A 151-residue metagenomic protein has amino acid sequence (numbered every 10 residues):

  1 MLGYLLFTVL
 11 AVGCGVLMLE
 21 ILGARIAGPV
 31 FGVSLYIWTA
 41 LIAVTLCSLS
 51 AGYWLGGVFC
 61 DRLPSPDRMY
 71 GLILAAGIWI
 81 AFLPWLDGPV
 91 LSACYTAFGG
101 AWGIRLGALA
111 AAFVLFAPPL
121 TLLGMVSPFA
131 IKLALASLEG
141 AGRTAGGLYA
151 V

Functional and structural regions predicted by a protein language model:
M1-V151: Alpha-helical transmembrane segments of multi-pass membrane proteins
